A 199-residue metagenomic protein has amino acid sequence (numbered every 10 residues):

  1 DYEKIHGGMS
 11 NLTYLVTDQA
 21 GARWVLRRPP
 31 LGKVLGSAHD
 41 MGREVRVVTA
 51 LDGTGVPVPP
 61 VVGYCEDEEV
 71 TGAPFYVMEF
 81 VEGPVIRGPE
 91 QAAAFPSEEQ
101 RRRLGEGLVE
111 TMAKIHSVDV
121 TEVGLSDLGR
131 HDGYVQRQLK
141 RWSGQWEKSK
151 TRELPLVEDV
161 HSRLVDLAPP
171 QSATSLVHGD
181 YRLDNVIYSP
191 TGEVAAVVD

Functional and structural regions predicted by a protein language model:
E3-D159, R163-L176, S189-G192: ATP-binding pocket architecture of kinase catalytic cores
L176, A196-D199: Pre-DFG segment of protein kinase catalytic domains
D180: Conserved catalytic-loop position in the HRD/HxD motif
